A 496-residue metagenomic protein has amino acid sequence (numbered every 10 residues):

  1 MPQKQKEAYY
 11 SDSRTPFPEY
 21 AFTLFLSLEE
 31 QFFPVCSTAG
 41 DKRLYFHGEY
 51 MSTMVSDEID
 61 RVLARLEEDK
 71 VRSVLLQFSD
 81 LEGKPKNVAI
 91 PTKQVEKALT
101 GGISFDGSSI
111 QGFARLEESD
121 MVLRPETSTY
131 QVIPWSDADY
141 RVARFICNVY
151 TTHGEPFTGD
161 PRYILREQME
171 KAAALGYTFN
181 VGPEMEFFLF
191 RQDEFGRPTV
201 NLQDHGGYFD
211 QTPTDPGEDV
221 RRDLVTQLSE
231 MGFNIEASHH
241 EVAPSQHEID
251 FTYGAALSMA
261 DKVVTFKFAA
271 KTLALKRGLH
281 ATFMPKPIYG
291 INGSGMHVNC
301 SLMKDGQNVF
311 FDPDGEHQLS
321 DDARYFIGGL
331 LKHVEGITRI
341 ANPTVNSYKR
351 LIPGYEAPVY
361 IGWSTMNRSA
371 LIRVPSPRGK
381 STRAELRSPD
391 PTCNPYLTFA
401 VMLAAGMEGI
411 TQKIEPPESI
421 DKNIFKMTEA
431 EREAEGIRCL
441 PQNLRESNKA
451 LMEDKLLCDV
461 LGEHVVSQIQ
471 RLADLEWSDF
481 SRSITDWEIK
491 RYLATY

Functional and structural regions predicted by a protein language model:
K4-K6: Polybasic, lysine-rich low-complexity intrinsically disordered segments
Y9-D12, D41, Y45, Y50: Intrinsic-disorder-associated, low-complexity terminal segments enriched in Asp/Asn/His/Tyr and depleted of Lys/Arg
L24-L28, L44: Leucine-biased recognition of intrinsically disordered, low-complexity hydrophobic segments
M51-Y496: Glycine-rich, acidic/polar active-site loops that bind/position phosphate-bearing ligands
